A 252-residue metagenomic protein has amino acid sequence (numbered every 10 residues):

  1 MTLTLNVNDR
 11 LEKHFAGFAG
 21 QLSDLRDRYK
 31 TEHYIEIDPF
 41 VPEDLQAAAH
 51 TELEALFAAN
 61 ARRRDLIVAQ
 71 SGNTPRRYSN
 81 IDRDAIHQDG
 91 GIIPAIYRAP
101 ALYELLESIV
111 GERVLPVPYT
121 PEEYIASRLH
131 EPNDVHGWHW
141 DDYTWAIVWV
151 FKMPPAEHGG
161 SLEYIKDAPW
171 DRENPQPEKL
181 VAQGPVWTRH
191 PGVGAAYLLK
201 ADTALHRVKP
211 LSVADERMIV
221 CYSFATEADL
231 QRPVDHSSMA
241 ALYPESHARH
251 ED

Functional and structural regions predicted by a protein language model:
M1-P75, A95-P100, A240-D252: N-terminal auxiliary "cap/dimerization" subdomain that precedes the catalytic jelly-roll/cupin core of mononuclear
I37, W145-I147, V220: Hydrophobic residues positioned within well-ordered beta-strands of beta-sheet architectures
P42, A95-A99, W140, R189-H190 (+1 more regions): Aromatic-acidic/polar surface patches that form glycan- and anion
L53, F151, F224-T226: Short beta-strand segments enriched in hydrophobic/aromatic residues within well-folded beta-rich domains
Y78-G90: A short, surface-exposed helix-loop junction/capping segment
G90-I93, Q183-P185: Active-site rim elements
E104-A196, D202: Catalytic core of non-heme Fe(II) oxygenases with the double-stranded beta-helix
G160-S161, W170-D252: Catalytic core of Fe(II)/2-oxoglutarate
